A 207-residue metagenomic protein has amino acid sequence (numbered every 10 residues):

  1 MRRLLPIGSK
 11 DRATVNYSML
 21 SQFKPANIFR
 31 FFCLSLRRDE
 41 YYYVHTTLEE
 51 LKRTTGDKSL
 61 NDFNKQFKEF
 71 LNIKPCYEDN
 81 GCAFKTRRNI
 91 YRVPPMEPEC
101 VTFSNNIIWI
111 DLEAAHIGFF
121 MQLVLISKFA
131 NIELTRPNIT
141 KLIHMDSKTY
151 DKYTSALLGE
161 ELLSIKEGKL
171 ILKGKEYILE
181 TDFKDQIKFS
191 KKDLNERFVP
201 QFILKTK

Functional and structural regions predicted by a protein language model:
M1-E50, T54, K65, N80-P137: Short recognition helix of helix-turn-helix/winged-helix DNA-binding domains
K10, S18, A26, M145-D146 (+1 more regions): Compositionally biased, intrinsically disordered low-complexity segments
S35-R88, I126-T181: Winged helix-turn-helix DNA-binding recognition segment
R92-G118, E176-K207: Short, amphipathic alpha-helical interaction segments positioned at domain boundaries
